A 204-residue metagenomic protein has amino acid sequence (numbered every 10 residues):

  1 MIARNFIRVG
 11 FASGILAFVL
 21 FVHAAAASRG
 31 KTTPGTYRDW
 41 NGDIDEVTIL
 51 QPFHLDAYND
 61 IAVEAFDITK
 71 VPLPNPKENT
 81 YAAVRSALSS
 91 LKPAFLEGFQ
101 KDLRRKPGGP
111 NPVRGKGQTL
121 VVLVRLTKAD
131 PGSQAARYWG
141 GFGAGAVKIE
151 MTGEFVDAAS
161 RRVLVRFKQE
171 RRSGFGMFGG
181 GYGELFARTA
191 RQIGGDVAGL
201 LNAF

Functional and structural regions predicted by a protein language model:
M1-R8: N-terminal secretory signal peptides that target proteins for export/translocation
G10-V22: Bacterial N-terminal signal peptides
F21-A94, E170, L200-F204: A structural "domain/chain start" motif
S28-W40, R105-R162, S173-G180, E184: Surface-exposed short loop/turn segments
F66, R125-T127, K168: Short, well-ordered beta-to-alpha junction loops that form the rim of enzyme active sites and present histidine/acidic
E78-S86, A144, V156-A203: Short secondary-structure boundary motifs at beta->alpha junctions and helix caps
K92, L96, Q100, R104 (+3 more regions): Extracytoplasmic/secreted envelope proteins and their assembly/folding machinery, especially bacterial periplasmic
